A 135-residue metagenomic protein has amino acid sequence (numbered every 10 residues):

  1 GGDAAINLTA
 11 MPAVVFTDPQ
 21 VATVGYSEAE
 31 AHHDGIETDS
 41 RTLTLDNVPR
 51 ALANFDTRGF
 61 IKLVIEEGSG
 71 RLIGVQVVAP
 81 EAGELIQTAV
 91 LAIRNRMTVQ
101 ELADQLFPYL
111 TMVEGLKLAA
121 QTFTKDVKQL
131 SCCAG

Functional and structural regions predicted by a protein language model:
G1-L8: Glycine/threonine-rich helix-loop capping motifs at alpha-helix boundaries
M11, F16-G135: Flexible, glycine-rich terminal cap/loop adjacent to redox cofactors in electron-transfer oxidoreductases
